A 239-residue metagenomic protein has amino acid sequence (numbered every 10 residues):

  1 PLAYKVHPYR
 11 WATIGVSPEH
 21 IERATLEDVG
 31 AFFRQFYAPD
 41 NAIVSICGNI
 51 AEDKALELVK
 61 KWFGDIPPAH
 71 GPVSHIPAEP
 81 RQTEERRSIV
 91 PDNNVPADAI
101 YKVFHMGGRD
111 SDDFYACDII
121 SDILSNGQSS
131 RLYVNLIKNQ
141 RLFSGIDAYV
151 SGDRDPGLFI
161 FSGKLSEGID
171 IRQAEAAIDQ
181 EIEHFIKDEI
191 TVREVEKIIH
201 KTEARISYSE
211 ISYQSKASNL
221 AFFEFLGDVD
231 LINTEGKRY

Functional and structural regions predicted by a protein language model:
P1-N41, D65-S111, D122-Q173, R193-A204 (+3 more regions): Non-catalytic beta-strand/loop surface segments
G48-D53, E167-I169: Helix N-cap motif at beta-to-alpha junctions
K61-H70, D179-I190: A common structural junction motif
F114-Y115: Zinc-dependent metallopeptidase catalytic helix centered on the HExxH motif and its immediate flanking segment
L220-I232: C-terminal, helix-dominated tail/subdomain
